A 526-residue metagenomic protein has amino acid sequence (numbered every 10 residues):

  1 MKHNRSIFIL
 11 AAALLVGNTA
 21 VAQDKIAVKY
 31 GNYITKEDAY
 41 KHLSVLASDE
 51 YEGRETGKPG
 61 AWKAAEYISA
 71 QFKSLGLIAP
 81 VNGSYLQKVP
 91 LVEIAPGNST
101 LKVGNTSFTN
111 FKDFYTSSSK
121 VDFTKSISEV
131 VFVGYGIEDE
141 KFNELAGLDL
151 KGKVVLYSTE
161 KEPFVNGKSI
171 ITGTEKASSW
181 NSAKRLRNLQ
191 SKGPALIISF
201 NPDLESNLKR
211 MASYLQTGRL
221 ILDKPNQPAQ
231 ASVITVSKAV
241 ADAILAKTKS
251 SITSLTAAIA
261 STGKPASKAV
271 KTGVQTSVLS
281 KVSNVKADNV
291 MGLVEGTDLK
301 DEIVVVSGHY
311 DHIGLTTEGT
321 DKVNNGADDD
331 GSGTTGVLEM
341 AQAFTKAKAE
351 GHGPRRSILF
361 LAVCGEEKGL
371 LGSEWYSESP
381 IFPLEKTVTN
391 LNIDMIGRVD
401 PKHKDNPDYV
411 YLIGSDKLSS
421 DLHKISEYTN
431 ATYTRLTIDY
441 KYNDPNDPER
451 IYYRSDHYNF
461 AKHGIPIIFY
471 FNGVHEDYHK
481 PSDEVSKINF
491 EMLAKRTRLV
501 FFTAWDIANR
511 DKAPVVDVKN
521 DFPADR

Functional and structural regions predicted by a protein language model:
M1-K25: Bacterial Sec-dependent N-terminal signal peptides
D24-A27, N110-D113, S117-G147, N226-G326 (+2 more regions): Soluble metallo-hydrolase cores and metallopeptidase-like ectodomains found primarily in the secretory/periplasmic
K25-Y33, D49-P59, S74, Q87 (+11 more regions): Second-shell loop/turn segments in exported
G31-Y51, T56-P80, K153-A177, D288-L361: Catalytic-core environment of secreted peptidases
E52-G167: Noncatalytic luminal/extracellular "stalk/propeptide" segments of secretory-pathway proteins
F108-T109, A231-V236, A241-S250, V363-F469: Metal-dependent peptidase/peptidase-like ectodomains
G134-R210: A conserved hydrophobic secondary-structure block that centers on an alpha-helix together with its immediately flanking
T335, Q342, H475-R526: His/Asp/Glu-rich mid-to-C-terminal helical/loop segments that flank catalytic regions of hydrolases
